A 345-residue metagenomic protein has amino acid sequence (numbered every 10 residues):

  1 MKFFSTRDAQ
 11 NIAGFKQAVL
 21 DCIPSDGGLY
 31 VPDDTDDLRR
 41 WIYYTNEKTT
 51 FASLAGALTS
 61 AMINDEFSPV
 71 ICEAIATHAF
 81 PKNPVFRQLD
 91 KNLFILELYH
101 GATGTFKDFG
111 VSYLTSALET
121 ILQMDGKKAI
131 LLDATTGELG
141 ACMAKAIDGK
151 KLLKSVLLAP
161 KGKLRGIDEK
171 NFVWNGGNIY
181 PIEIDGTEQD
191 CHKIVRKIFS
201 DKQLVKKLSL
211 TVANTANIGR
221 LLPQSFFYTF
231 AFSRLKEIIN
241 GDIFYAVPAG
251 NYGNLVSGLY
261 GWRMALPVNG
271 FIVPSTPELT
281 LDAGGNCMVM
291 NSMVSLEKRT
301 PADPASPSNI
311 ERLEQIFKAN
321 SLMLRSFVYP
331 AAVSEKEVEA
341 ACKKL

Functional and structural regions predicted by a protein language model:
M1-L345: PLP-dependent amino-acid enzyme catalytic core
